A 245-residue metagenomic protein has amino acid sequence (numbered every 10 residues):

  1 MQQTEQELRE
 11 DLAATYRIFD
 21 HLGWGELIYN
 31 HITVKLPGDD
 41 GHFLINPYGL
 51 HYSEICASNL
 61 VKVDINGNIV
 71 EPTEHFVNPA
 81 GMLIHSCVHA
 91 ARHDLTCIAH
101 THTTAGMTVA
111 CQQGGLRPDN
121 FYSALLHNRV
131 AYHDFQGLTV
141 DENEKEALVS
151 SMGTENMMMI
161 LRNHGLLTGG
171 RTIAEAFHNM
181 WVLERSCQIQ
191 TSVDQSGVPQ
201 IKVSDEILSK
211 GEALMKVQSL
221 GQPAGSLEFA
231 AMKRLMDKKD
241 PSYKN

Functional and structural regions predicted by a protein language model:
M1-N245: Glycine-rich flexible loops
